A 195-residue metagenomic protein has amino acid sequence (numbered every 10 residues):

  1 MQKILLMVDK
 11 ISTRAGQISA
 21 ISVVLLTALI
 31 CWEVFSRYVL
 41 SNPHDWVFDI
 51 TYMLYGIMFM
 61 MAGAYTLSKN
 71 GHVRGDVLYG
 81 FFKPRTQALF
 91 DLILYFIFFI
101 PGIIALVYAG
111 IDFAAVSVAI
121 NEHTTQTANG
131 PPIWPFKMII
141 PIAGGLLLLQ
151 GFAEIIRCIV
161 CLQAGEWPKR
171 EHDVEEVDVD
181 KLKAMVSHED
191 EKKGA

Functional and structural regions predicted by a protein language model:
M1-A195: Alpha-helical transmembrane segments and membrane-interface helix-loop junctions in multi-pass membrane proteins
